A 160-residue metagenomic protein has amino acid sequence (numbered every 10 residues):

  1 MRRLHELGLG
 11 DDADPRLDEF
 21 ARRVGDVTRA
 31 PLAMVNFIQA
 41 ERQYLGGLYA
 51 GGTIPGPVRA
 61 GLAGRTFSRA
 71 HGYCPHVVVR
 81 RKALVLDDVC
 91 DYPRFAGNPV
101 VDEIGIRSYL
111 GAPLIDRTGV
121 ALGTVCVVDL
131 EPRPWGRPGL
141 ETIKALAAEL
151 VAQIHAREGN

Functional and structural regions predicted by a protein language model:
M1-A70, P138-L140, K144-E149, Q153-N160: Intrinsically disordered, low-complexity terminal regulatory regions
L32, C74, G111, T124: Short hydrophobic/aromatic beta-strand element in the GNAT-like acyltransferase core that lines or flanks the acyl-donor
V35, T118-G119: Glycine-biased flexible loop/turn sites that connect beta-strands or occur in inter-domain linkers
I38-Y44, I54-R107: Regulatory sensory and allosteric helical modules in signal-transduction proteins and certain transcription factors
R80, R117-T118: Residue-level recognition of short loop/turn positions
S108-D116: A short, aliphatic-rich beta-strand micro-motif
G123-T124, I143: PAS (Per-ARNT-Sim) sensory domains
T124-R133: Short beta-strand-to-loop transition segments that serve as allosteric relay/switch motifs in sensory/regulatory domains
